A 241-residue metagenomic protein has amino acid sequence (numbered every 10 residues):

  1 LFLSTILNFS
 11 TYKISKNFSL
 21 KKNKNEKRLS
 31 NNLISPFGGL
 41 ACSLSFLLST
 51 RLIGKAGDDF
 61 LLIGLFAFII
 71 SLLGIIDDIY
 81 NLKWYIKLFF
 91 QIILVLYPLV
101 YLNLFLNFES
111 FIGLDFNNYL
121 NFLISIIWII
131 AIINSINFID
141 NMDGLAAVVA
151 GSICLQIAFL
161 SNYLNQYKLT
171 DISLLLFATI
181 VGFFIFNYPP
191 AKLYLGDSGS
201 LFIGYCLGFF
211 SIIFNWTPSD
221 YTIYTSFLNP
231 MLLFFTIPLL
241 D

Functional and structural regions predicted by a protein language model:
L1-I14, S19, S43-L72, A146-D241: Alpha-helical transmembrane segments
S10-S35: Cytosolic, membrane-interface loops and tails of multi-pass inner-membrane proteins
L48-D58, I76-L82, L99-L114, I139: Transmembrane alpha-helix boundary signature
I63-I93: Hydrophobic alpha-helical hairpins/lids featuring a short glycine-rich hinge
F68-I69, F90, L94-F105, I124-N134 (+1 more regions): Membrane-embedded alpha-helical core segments of multi-pass
G74-D77, I132-D140, F184-L193: Transmembrane alpha-helix interface/packing and boundary motifs in multi-pass membrane proteins, characterized by
I79-K83, A131-I153, S200-L201: Short acidic, Gly/Ser-rich segments with clustered Asp/Glu that frequently serve as metal-coordination loops in enzyme
